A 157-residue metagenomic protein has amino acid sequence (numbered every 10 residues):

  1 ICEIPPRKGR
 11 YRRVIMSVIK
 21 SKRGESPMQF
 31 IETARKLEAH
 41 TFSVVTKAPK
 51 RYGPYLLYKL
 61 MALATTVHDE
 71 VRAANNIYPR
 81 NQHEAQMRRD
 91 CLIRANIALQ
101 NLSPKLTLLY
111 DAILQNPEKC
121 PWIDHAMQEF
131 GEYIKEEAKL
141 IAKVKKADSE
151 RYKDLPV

Functional and structural regions predicted by a protein language model:
I1-V157: Amphipathic alpha-helical assembly/interaction segments
